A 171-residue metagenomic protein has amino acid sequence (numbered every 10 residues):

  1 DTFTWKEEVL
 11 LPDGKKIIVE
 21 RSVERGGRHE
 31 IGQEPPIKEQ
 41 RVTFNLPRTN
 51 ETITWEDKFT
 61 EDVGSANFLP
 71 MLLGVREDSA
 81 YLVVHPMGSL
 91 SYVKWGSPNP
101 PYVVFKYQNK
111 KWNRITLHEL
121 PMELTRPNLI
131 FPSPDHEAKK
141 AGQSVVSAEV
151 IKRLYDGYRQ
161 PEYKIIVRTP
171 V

Functional and structural regions predicted by a protein language model:
D1-T2: Bacterial Sec-dependent signal peptides at the C-terminal "C-region" and cleavage site
W5-G27, Q33-P36: N-terminal secretory signal peptides
G27-R114: Structured domain cores in non-transmembrane regions
R76-V171: Acidic, small-residue rich beta-repeat scaffolds with periodic aromatic anchors
